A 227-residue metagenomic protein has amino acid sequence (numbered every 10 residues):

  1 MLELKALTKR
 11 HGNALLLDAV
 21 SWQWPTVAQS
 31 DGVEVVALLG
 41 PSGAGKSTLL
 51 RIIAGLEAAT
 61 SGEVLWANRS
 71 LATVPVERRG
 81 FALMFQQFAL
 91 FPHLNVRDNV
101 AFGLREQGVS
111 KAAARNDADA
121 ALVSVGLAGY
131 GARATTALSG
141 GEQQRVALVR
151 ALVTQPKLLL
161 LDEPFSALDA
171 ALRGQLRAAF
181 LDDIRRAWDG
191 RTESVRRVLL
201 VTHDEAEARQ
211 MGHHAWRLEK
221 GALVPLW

Functional and structural regions predicted by a protein language model:
A54: Helix-to-loop junction immediately C-terminal to a conserved catalytic motif
S70-F85, E106, K111, R115: ABC ATPase NBD coupling module
R97-R105, R115, D119: Short helical segment in ABC ATPase nucleotide-binding domains corresponding to the A-loop/adjacent helical element
A112-Y130, L181-W188: Conserved ABC ATPase "signature" region
A134-L138, E142: Conserved ABC ATPase signature
V153-K157: A short, proline-enriched helix->beta-strand linker immediately N-terminal to the Walker B motif in ABC-type P-loop
L159-E163: Catalytic Walker B motif of ABC-type/P-loop ATPase nucleotide-binding domains
